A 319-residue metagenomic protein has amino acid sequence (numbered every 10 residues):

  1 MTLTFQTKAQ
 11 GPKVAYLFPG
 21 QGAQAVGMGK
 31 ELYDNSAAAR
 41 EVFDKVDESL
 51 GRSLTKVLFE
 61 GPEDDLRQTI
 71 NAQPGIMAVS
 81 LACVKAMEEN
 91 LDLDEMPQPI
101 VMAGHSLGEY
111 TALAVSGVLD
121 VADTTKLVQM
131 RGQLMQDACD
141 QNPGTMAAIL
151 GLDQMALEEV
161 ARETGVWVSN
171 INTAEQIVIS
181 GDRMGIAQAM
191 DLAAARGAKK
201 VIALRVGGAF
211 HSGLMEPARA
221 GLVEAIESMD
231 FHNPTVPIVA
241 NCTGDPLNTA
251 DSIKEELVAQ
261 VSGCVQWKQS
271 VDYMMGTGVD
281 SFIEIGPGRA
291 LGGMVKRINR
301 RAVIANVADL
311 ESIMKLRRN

Functional and structural regions predicted by a protein language model:
T2-A156, S281-M314: FabD-like malonyl-/acyl-CoA
Q21-A23, L50, V115-C264: Alpha/beta catalytic cores of group-transfer enzymes, especially the acyltransferase/condensing modules of polyketide
S106, D230, G278: Conserved functional loop/turn residues at catalytic and ligand-binding sites
A194, M275-G278: Non-catalytic positions within long, well-ordered alpha-helices that form the structural scaffold/packing of enzyme
A203-V206, M275, A308: Short glycine-rich catalytic loops that host catalytic nucleophiles or stabilize transition states across multiple
K268-D272: Short hydrophobic/charged patches on amphipathic alpha-helices used for structural packing and interfaces
K315-N319: Short amphipathic alpha-helix with an adjacent loop that forms part of the alpha/beta core around
